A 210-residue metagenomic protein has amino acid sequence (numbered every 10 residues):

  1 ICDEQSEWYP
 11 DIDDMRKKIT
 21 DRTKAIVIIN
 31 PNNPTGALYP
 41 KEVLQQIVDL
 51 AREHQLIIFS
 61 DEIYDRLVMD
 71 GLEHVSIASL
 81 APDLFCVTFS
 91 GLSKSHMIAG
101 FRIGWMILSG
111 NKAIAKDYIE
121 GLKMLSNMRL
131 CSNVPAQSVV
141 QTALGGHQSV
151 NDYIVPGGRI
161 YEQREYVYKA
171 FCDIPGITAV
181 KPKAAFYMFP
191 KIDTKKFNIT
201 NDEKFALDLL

Functional and structural regions predicted by a protein language model:
I1-L210: PLP-dependent class I/II
